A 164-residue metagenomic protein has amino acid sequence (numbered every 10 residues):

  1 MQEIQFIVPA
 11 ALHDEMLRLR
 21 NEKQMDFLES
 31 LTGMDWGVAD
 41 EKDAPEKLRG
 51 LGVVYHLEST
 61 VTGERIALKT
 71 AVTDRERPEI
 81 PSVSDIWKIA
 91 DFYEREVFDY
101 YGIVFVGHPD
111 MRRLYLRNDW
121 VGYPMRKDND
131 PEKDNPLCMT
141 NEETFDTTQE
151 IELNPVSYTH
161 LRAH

Functional and structural regions predicted by a protein language model:
M1-R162: Terminal low-complexity/charged segments
